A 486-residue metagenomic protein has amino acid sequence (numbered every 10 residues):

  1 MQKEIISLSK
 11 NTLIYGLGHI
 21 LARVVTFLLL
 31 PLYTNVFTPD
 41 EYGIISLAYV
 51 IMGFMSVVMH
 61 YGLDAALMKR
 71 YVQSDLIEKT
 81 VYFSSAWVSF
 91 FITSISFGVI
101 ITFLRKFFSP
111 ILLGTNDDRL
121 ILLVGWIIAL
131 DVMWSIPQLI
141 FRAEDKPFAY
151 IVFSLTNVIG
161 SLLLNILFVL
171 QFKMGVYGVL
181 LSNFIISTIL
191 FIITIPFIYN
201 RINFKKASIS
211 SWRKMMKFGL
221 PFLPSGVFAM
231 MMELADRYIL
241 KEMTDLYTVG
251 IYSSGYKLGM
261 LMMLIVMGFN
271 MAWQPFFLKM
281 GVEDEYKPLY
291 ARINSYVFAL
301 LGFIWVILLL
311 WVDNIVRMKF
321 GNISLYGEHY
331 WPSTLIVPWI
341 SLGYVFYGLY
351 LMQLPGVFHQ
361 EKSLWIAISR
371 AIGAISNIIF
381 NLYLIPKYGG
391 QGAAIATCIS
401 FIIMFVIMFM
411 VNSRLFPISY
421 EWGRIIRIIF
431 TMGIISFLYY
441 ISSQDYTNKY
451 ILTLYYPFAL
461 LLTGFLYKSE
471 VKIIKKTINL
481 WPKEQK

Functional and structural regions predicted by a protein language model:
M1-F27, L76-T80, S84, V88 (+4 more regions): N-terminal membrane topogenesis motif
M1-L8, F148, V176, I192-E233 (+4 more regions): Interhelical loop/hinge segments that connect adjacent transmembrane helices in multipass membrane
Q2, Y440-K486: Membrane-proximal transmembrane or re-entrant/amphipathic helices at the cytosolic face
E4-D64, S94-T102, I127, N157-L162 (+2 more regions): Signature of the first transmembrane helix
T26-E41, S109-P110, L167, V227-L261 (+2 more regions): Helix-terminus/linker motif at the lipid-water interface of multi-pass membrane proteins
P31, E41-M59, P221, D236-Y238 (+4 more regions): Alpha-helical transmembrane segments of polytopic membrane transporters and translocases
Y71-S89, I251-R370: Specific pore-lining/lateral-gate transmembrane helices of multi-pass inner-membrane transport and insertion machines
L122, I151-N200, F218, A371-N377 (+2 more regions): Hydrophobic alpha-helical transmembrane segments
